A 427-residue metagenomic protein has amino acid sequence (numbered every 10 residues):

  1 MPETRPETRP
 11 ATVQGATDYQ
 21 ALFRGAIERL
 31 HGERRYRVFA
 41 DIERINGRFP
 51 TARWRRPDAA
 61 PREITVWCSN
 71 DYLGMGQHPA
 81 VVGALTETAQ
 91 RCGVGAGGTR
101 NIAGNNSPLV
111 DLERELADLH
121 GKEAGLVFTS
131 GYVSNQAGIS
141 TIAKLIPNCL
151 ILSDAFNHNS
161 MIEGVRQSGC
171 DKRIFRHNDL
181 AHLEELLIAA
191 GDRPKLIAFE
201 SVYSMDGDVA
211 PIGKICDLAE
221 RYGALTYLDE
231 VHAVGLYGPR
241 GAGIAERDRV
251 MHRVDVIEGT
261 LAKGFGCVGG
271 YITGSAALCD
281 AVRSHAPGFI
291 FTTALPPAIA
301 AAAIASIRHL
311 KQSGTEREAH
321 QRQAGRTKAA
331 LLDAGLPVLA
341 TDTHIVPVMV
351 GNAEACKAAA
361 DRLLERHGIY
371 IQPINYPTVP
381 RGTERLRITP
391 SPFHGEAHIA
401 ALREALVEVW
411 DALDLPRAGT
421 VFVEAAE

Functional and structural regions predicted by a protein language model:
M1-E7, T17, Y72-M75, P79 (+5 more regions): PLP-dependent enzyme catalytic core of the Aspartate aminotransferase-like
R9, T17-V94, A224: N-terminal "arm"/small-domain region of PLP-dependent enzymes with the aminotransferase-like
D71, R173-L228: Active-site phosphate-binding strand-loop segment of PLP-dependent enzymes
V82-S130: Conserved N-terminal alpha-helix of the aminotransferase class I/II PLP-enzyme fold
I139-N159: Conserved PLP-anchoring active-site segment centered on the Schiff-base-forming lysine
Y222-L225, H232, Y237-D342, E354-A355: Active-site C-terminal subdomain of aminotransferase-like
R317-T327, L332-G368, Y376-T378, G382-T383 (+2 more regions): Conserved PLP-binding catalytic core of the aspartate aminotransferase-like
